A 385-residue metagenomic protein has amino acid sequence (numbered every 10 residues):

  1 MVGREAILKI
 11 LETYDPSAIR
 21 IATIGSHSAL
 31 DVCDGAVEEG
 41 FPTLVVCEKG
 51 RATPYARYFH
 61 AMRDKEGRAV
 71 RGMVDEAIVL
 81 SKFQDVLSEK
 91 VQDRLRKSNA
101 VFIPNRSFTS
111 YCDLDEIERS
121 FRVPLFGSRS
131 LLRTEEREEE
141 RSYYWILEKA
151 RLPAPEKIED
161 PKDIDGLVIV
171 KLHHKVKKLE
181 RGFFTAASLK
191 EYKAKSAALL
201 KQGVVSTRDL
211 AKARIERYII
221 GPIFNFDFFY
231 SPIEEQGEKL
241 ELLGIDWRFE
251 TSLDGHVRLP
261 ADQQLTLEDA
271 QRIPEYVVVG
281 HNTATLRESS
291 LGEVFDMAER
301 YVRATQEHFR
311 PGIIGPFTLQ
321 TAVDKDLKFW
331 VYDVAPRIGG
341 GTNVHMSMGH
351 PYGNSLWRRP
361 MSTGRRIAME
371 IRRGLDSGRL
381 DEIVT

Functional and structural regions predicted by a protein language model:
M1-I10, Y14: Positively charged, low-complexity intrinsically disordered leader regions
R20, G40-V45, K239-E241: Residues at the starts of beta-strands that form the adenosine-phosphate
H27-E39: Histidine-anchored nucleotide/phosphate-binding helix
G35, E48-V168, K175-K177: Conserved N-proximal alpha/beta basic substrate-recognition cap immediately N-terminal to, or forming the N-lobe
C47, L132-R214, I219-G221, F229-L243 (+2 more regions): Active-site nucleotide/adenylate-binding loops and adjacent lid/helix of ATP-dependent enzymes
E216, F224-E268, F329-A335, V344-M346: Beta-strand scaffold of nucleotide-dependent catalytic cores
E235-Q236, N282-T385: ATP-dependent carboxylate activation and anion-phosphoryl transfer catalytic cores that bind Mg-ATP to form
G244, L259-P260, T266-A298: A conserved active-site cap/scaffold subdomain adjacent to cofactor or substrate pockets
